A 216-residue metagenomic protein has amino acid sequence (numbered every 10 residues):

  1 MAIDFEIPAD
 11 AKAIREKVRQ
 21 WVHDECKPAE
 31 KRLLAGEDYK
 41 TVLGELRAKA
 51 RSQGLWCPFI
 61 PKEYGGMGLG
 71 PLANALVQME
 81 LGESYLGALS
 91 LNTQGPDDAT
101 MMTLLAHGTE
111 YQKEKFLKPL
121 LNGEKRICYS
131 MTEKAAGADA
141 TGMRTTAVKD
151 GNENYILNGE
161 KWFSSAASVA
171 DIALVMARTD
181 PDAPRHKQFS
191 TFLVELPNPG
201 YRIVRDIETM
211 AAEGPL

Functional and structural regions predicted by a protein language model:
M1-R15, A147: Intrinsic disorder at enzyme termini
P28-A50: Short secondary-structure junction/hinge motifs that connect adjacent elements
R51-E124, S165-I172: Internal helix-loop-helix
L69-G70, D139-T141, A166-D171, R185-Q188 (+1 more regions): Short glycine/proline-enriched turns and hinge-like loops at secondary-structure junctions
G123-M131, M176: A short, Trp-centered hydrophobic/proline-enriched beta-strand micro-motif
A136-D139, K149, E153-Y155, S164: Hydrophobic, small-residue-rich alpha-helical packing segments that form membrane-like cores
G142-M143, P197-L216: Flexible, small-/acidic-enriched active-site or ligand-binding loops
N154-V204: A short core secondary-structure module
